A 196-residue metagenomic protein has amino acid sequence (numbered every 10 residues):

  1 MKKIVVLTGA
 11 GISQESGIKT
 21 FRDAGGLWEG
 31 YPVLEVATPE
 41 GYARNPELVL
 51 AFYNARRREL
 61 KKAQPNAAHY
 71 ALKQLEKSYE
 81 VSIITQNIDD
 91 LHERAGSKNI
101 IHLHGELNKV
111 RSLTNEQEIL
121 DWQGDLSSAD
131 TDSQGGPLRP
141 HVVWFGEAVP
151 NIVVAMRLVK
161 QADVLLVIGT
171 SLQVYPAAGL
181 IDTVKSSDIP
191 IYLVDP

Functional and structural regions predicted by a protein language model:
M1-P196: Conserved catalytic core of sirtuin-type NAD+-dependent deacylases
